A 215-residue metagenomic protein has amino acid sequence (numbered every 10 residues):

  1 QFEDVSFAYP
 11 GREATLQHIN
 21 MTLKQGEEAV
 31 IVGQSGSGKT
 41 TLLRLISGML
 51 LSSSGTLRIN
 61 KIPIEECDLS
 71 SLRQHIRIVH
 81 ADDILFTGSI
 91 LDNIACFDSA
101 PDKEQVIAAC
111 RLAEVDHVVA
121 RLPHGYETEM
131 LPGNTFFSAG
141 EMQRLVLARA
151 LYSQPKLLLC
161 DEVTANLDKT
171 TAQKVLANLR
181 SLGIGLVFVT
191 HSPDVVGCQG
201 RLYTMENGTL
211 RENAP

Functional and structural regions predicted by a protein language model:
F2-G11, L57: Conserved beta1/A-loop at the N-terminus of ABC ATPase nucleotide-binding domains
A8-H18, D68: A short, flexible loop at the N-terminus of ABC-type nucleotide-binding domains that lies
Q34-S37: Walker A (P-loop) phosphate-binding loop of ABC-type ATPase nucleotide-binding domains
T41, R77, D82, I90-N93 (+1 more regions): ABC-family ATPase nucleotide-binding domain "signature/switch" substructure
S47: Helix-to-loop junction immediately C-terminal to a conserved catalytic motif
S53-P63, R201, L210: ABC nucleotide-binding domain "signature motif"
R58, E66, R73, L91-P132 (+2 more regions): ABC ATPase nucleotide-binding domain helical subdomain, centered on the C-loop/LSGGQ "ABC signature"
